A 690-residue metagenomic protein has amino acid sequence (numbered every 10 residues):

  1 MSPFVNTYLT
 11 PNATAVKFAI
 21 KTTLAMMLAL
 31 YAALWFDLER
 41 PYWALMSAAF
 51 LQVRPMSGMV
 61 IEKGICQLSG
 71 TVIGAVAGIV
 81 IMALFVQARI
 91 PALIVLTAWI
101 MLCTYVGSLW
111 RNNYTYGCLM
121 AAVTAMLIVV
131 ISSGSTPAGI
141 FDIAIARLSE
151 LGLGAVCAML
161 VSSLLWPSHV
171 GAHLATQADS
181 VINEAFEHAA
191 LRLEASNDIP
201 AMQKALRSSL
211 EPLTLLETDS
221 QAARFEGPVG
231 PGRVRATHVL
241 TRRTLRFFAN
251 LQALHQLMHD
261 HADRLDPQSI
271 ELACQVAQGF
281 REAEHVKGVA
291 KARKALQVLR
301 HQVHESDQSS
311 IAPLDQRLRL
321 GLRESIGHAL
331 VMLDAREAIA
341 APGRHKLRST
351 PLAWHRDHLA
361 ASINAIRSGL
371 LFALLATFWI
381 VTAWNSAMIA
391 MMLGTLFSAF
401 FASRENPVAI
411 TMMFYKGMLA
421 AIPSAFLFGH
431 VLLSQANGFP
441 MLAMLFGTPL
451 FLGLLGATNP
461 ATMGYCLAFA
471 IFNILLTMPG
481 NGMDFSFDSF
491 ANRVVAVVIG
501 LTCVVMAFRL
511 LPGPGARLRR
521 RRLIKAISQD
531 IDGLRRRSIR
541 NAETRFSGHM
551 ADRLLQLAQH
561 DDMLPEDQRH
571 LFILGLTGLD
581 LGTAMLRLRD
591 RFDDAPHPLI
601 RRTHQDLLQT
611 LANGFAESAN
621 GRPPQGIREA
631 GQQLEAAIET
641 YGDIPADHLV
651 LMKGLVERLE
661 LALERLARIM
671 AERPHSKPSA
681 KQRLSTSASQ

Functional and structural regions predicted by a protein language model:
M1-P228, G232, V331-D334, A341-P342 (+2 more regions): A transmembrane helix-and-boundary motif of multi-pass membrane transporters/channels
V181-A185, A189-A195, T237-R348, I531 (+1 more regions): Soluble C-terminal extramembrane regulatory/interaction domains of multi-pass membrane proteins
P512, S538-G626: Extended, charge-rich low-complexity regions and/or helical-solenoid scaffolds
